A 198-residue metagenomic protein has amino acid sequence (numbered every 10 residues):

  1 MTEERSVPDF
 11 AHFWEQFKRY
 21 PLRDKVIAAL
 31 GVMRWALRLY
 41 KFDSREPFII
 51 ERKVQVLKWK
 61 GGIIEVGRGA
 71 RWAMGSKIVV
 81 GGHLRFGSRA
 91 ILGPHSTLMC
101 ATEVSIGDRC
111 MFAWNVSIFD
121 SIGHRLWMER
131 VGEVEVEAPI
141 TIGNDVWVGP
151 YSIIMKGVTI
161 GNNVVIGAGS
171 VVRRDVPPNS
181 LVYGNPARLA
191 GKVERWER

Functional and structural regions predicted by a protein language model:
M1-F119, G143-D145, P178, A187-G191 (+1 more regions): Domain-scale signature associated with acetyltransferase and cell-envelope carbohydrate enzymes
S96-L98, V104-S105, I122-M128, I153 (+1 more regions): Conserved SAM-binding loop
M99-C100, P150-V165, S170-R174: Beta-rich strand-turn-strand
V116, G123-H124, T159, S170-V171 (+1 more regions): Flexible glycine-rich beta->alpha loop in the catalytic core of nucleotide-sugar glycosyltransferases
R125-E133, E197-R198: Short glycine/proline- and charge-enriched loop/turn segments that cap or connect secondary-structure elements
R130-I142: Glycine-rich NAD(P)-binding loop of Rossmann-like domains
T141, D145-W147, I153: Long terminal segments
